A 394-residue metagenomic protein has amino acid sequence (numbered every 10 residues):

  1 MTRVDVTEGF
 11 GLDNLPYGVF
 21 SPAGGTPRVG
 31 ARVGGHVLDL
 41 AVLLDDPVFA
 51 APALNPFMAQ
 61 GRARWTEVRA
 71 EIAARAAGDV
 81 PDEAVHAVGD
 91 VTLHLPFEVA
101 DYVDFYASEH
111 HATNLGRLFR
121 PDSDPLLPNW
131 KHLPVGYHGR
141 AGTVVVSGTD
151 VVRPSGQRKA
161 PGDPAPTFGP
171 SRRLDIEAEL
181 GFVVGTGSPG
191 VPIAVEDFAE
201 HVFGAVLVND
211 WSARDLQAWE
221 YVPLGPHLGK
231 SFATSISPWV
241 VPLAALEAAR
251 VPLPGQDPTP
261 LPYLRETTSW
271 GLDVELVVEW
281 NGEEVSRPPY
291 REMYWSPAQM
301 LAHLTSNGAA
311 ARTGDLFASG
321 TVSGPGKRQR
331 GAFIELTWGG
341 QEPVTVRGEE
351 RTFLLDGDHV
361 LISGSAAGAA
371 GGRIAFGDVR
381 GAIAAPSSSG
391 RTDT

Functional and structural regions predicted by a protein language model:
M1-F20, R32, L43-R287, W295-A298: Active-site microenvironments in enzyme catalytic cores
G11, S269-L272, G308-A311, T352-D356 (+1 more regions): A structural signal for short secondary-structure junctions
V19-A23, A366: Short, low-complexity Ser/Thr-rich regulatory SLiMs
V29, H36-V37, E179, L316 (+2 more regions): Residue-level marker of beta-strand positions
G30-R32, L40-L43, V285-P297, G371-I383 (+1 more regions): Short amphipathic beta-strand/extended segments with alternating polar/hydrophobic composition
L272, L276-E284, P288-Y294, T313-G326 (+3 more regions): Redox cofactor-anchoring modules in respiratory/redox and cofactor-processing assemblies
A298-A302, R312-H359, S363-S365, G377-V379 (+1 more regions): Active-site pocket scaffolds in enzymes
